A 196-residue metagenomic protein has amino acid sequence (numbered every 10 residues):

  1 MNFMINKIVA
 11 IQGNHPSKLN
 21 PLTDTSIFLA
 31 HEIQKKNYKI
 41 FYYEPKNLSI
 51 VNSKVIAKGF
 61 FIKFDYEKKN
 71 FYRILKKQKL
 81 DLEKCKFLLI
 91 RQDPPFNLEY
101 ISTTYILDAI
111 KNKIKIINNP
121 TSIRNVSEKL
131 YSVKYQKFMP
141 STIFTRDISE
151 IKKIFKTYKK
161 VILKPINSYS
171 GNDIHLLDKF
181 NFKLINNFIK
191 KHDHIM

Functional and structural regions predicted by a protein language model:
M1-I8: Core, highly hydrophobic multi-pass alpha-helical transmembrane subunits of bioenergetic inner membranes
I8-K35, I40-F87, Q92-M196: Active-site nucleotide/adenylate-binding loops and adjacent lid/helix of ATP-dependent enzymes
